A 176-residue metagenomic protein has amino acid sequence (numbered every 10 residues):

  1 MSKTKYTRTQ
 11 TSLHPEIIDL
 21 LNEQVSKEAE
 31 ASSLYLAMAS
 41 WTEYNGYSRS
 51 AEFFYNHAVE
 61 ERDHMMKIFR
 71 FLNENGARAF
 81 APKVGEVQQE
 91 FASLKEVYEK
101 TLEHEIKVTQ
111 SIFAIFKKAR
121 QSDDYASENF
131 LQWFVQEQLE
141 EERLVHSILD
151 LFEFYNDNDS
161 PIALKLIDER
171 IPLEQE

Functional and structural regions predicted by a protein language model:
M1-E176: Iron-associated oxidoreductase/ferritin-like identity signal
